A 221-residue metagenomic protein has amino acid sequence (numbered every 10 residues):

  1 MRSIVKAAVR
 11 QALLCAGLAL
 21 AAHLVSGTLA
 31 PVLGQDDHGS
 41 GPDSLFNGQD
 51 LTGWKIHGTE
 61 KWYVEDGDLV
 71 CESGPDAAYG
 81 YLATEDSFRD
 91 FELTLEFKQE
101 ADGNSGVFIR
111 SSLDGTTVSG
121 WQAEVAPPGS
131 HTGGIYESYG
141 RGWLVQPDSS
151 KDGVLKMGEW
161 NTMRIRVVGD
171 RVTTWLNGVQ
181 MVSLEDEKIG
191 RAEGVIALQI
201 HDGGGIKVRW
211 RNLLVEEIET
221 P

Functional and structural regions predicted by a protein language model:
M1-G17, V25-S26: Bacterial N-terminal signal peptides that target proteins for export
L29-P221: Carbohydrate-interacting regions of secretory-pathway proteins
